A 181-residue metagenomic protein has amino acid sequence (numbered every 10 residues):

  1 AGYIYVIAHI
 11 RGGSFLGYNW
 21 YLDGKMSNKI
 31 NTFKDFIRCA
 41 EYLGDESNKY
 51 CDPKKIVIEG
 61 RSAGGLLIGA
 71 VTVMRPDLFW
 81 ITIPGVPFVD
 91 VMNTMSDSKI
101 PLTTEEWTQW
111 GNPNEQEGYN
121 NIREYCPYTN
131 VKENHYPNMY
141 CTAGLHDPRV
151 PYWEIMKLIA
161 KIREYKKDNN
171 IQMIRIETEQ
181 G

Functional and structural regions predicted by a protein language model:
A1, I7-G181: Active-site-proximal cap/loop segments of hydrolase catalytic domains
